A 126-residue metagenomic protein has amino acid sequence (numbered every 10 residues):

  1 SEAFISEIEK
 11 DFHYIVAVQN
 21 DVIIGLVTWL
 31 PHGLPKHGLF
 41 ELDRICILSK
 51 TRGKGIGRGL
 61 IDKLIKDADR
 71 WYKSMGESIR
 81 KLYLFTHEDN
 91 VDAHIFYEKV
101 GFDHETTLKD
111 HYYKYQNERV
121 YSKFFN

Functional and structural regions predicted by a protein language model:
S1-K50, I61-K63, D67-W71, F124: Acetyl-CoA-dependent GNAT
F12, Q116-V120: Short hydrophobic/aromatic beta-strand or adjacent loop that forms the aromatic wall/cage of a ligand/substrate-binding
G25, T106-K109: A structural microfeature
L48-K63, E88-I95, K99: Conserved glycine-rich acetyl-CoA-binding loop
R52, M75-A93, D110-Q116, F124: Conserved beta-strand-loop-alpha-helix junction that forms the acyl-donor binding cleft
Y97-T107: Conserved acetyl-CoA-binding loop of GNAT-fold acetyltransferases
T106, K123-N126: Acyl-donor-binding surface of acyltransferase catalytic domains
